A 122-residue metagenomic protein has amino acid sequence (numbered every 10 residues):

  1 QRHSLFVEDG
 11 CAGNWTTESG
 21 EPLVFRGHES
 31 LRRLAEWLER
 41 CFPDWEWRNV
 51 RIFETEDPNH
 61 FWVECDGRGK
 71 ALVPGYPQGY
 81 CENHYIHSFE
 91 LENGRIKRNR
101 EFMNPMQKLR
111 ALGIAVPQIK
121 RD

Functional and structural regions predicted by a protein language model:
Q1-D122: C-terminal and inter-domain tail/linker signature
